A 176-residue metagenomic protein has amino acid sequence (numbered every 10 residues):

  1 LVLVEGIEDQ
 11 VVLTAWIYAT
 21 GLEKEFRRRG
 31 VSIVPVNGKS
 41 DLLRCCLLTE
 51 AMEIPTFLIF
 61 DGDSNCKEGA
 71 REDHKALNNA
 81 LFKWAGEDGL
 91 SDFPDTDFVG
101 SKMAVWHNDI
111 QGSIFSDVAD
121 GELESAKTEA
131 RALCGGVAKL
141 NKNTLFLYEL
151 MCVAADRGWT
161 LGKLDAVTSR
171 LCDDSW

Functional and structural regions predicted by a protein language model:
L1-W176: Acidic, divalent-metal-binding catalytic cores of TOPRIM and closely related two-metal-ion phosphodiester/pyrophosphate
